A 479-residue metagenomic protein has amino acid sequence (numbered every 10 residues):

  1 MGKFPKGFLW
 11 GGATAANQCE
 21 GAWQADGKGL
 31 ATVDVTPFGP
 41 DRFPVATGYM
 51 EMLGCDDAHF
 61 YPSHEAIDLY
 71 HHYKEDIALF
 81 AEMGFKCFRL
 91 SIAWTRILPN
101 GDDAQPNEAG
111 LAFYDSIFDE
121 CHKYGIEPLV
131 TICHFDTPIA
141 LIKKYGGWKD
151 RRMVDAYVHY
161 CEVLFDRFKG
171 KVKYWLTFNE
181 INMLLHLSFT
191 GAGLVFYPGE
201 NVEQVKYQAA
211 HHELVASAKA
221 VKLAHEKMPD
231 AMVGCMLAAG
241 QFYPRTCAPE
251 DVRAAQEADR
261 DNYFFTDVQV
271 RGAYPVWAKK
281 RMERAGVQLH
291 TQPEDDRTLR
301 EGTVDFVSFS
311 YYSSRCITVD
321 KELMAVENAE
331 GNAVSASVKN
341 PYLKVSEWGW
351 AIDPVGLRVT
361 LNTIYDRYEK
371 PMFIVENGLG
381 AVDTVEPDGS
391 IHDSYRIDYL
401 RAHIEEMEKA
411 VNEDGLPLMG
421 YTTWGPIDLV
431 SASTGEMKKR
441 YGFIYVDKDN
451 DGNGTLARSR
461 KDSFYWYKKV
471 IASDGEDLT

Functional and structural regions predicted by a protein language model:
M1-D57, A81, N100-D102, L111-T479: Active-site region of glycoside hydrolase catalytic domains
G7-L9, Y70, C87: A common structural microfeature
A58-H72, K149-R152: Active-site mouth loops of central-metabolism enzymes
S63, Y70, G101-A104, E347: Short, flexible active-site loop motifs that bind/organize anionic cofactors or intermediates
E65-A78, P99, G110: Internal amphipathic alpha-helical repeat/solenoid segments
H72-A93, G302-F306: Catalytic domains of carbohydrate-active enzymes, especially glycoside hydrolases
I92-P106: Glycine-rich, proline-tolerant flexible connector loops at the mouths of alpha/beta enzymes
